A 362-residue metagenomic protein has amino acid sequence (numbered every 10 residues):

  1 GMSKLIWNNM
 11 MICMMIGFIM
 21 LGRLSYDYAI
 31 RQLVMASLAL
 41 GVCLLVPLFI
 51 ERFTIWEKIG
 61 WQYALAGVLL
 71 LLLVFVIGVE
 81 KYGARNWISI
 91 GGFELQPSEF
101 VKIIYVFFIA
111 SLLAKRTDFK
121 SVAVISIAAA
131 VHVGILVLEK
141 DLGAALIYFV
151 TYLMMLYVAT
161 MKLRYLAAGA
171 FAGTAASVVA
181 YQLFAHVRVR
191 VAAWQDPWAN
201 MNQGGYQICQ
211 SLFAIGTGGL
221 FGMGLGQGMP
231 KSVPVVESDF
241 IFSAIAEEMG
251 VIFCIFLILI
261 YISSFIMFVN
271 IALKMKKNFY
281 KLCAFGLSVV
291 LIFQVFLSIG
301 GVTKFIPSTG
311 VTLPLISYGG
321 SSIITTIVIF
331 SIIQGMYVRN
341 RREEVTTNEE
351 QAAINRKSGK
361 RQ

Functional and structural regions predicted by a protein language model:
S3-G204, S243-G301, V328, I332 (+1 more regions): Hydrophobic alpha-helical transmembrane segments of multi-pass inner membrane proteins, especially in bacterial systems
G92-E99, L138-K140, G219, M223 (+1 more regions): Glycine/serine-rich anion-binding loops at beta->alpha junctions that coordinate negatively charged ligand groups
I104, F240, S322: Active-site phosphate/pyrophosphate-handling residues
D141-L146, F221-L225, V236-S238, I255 (+2 more regions): Transmembrane helix boundary and interhelical junction motifs in multipass membrane proteins
T174, Y206, Y318-S322: Soluble, non-transmembrane domains of integral membrane proteins
P197-S238, F242, I252-F253: TM-adjacent membrane-interface loops and short helices in multi-pass inner/ER membrane proteins
L297-Q362: A juxtamembrane structural motif centered on a specific transmembrane helix
